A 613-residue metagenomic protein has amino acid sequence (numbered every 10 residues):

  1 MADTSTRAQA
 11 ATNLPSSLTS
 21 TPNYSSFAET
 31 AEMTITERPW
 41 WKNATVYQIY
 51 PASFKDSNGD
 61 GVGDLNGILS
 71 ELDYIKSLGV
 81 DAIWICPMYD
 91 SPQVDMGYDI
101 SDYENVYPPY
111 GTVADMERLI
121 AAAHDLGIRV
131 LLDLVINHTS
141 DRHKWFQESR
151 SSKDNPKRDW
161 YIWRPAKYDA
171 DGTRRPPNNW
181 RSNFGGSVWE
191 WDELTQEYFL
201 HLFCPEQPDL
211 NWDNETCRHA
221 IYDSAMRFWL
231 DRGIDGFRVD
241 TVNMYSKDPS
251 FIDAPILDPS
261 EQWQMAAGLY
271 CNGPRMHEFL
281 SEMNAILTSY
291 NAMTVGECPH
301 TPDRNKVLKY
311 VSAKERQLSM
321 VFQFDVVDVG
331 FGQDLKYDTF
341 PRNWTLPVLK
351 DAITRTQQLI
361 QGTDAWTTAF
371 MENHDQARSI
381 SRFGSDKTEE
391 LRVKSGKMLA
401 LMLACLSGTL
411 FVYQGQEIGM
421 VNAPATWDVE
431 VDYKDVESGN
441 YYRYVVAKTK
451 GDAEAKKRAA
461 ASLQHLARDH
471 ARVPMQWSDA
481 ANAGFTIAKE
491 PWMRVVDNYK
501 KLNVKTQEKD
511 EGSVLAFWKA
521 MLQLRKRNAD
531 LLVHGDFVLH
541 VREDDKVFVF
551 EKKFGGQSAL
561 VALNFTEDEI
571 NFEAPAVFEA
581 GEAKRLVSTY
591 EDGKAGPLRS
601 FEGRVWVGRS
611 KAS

Functional and structural regions predicted by a protein language model:
A2-S613: Active-site and adjacent substrate-binding regions of carbohydrate-active enzymes
